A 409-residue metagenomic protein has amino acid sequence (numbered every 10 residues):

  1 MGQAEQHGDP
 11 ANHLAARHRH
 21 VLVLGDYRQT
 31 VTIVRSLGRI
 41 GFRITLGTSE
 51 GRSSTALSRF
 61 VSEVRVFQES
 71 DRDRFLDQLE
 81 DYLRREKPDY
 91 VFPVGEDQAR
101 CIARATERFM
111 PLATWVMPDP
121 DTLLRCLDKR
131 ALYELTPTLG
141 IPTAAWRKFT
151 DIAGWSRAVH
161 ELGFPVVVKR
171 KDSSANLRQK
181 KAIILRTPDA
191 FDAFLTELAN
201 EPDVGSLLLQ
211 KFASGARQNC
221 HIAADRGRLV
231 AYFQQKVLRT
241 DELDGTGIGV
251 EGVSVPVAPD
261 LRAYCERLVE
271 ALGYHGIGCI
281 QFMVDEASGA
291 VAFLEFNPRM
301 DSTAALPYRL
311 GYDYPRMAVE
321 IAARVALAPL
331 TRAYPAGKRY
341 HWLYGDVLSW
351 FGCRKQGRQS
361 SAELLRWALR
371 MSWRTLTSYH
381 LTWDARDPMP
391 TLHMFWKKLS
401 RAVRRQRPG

Functional and structural regions predicted by a protein language model:
M1-P118, A153-S156, L376-D384, P388-P408: ATP-binding N-terminal substructure of ATP-dependent carboxylate-amine bond-forming enzymes
H18-H20, R43, P165, L208 (+1 more regions): Residues that mark the start of a beta-strand
L123-L207, R226-R228, P259, A263 (+1 more regions): Active-site nucleotide/adenylate-binding loops and adjacent lid/helix of ATP-dependent enzymes
P188-D244, V255-E266, M283-A292: Phosphate-binding site of ATP-dependent enzymes
L208, H275-I280, A328-Y334: Flexible, glycine/charged-enriched surface loops at secondary-structure junctions
L238-E242, N297-G311: Glycine-rich phosphate/pyrophosphate-binding beta-alpha loops
E270-A305: Conserved metal-phosphate-binding beta-hairpin within the catalytic cores of diverse ATP-dependent phosphoryl-transfer
E320-G409: Peripheral (often C-terminal) accessory segments that flank ATP-dependent C-N-forming ligase machineries
